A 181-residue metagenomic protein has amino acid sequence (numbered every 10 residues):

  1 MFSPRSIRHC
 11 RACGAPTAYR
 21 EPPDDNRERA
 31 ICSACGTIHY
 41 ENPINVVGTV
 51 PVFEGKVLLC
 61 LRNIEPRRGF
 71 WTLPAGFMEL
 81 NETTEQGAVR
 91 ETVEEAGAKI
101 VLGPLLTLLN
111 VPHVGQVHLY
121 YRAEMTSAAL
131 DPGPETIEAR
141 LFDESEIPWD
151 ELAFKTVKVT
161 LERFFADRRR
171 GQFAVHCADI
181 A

Functional and structural regions predicted by a protein language model:
F2-G48: Acidic, metal-coordinating catalytic segment for phosphate/diphosphate chemistry, firing primarily on the Nudix
R5, R27, I44, V52 (+2 more regions): A generic fold-level signal
E28, E54-K56, A128: Beta-strand-connecting loop/turn residues
E28, N45-V47, R67-G69, A98-V101 (+1 more regions): A generic structural signal for short beta-strands and their flanking turns/coil linkers
A34, R62, A75, A123 (+1 more regions): Active-site donor-binding loop signature of nucleotide-sugar glycosyltransferases
P51-V52, L59, A123, L141: Conserved hydrophobic "DFG−1" position in protein kinase catalytic cores
V52-E94: Conserved Nudix-box catalytic region and its N-terminal flanking loop in Nudix hydrolases and closely related
M78-V101, L105-R163, D167, G171-A174 (+1 more regions): Unchanged
